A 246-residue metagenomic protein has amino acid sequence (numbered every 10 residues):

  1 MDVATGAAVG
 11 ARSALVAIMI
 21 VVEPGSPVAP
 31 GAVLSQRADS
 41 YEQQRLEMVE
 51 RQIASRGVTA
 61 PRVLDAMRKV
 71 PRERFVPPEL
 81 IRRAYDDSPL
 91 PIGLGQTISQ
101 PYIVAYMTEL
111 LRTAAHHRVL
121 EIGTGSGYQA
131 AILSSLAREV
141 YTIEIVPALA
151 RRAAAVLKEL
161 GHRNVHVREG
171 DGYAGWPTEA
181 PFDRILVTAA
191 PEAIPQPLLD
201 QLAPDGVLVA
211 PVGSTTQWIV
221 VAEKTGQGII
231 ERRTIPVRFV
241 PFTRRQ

Functional and structural regions predicted by a protein language model:
M1-L15: Bacterial N-terminal signal peptides that target proteins for export
A4, F75-P77, G206-V207: Short amphipathic alpha-helical segments with coiled-coil-like heptad repeat character
R12-G25: Bacterial N-terminal signal peptides
G31-L120, L136, R151, E159 (+1 more regions): Class I SAM-dependent transferase core
R112-G228: Conserved nucleotide-cofactor-binding alpha/beta core module
